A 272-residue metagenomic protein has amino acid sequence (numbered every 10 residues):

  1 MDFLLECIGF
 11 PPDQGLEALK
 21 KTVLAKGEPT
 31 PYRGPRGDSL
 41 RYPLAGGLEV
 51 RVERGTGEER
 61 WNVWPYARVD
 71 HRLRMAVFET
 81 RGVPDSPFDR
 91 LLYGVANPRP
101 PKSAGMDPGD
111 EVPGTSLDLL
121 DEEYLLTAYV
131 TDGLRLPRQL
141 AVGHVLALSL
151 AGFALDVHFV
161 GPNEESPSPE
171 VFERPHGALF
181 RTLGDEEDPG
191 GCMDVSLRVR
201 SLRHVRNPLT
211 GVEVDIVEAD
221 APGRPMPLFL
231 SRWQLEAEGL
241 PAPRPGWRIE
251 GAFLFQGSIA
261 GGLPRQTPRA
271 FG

Functional and structural regions predicted by a protein language model:
M1-T30: N-terminal alpha-helical "arm" segments
G9-P12, W247-G261: Short, charged beta-turn/beta-strand-edge "cap" motif at the junction between a beta-strand and an adjacent loop
R33-D194, V212: Long, hydrophobic alpha/beta structural blocks
G184-E186, R203-R206, A237-L240: Generic recognition of flexible, low-complexity loop/linker segments
G191-V199, R203-T210, R244-P245: A structural signal for the main folded, soluble domain(s) of proteins
S201-F229: OB-fold (S1/OB) nucleic-acid-binding surfaces
W233-G251: Short nucleic-acid-contacting surface segments enriched for D/E, G, S/T with interspersed K/R
G262-G272: Short, compositionally biased
